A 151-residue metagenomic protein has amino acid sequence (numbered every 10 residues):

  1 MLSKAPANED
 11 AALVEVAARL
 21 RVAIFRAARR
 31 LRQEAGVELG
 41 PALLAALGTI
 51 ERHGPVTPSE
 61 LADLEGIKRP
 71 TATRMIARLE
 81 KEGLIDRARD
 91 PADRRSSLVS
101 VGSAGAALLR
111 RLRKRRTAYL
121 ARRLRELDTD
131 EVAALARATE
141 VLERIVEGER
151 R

Functional and structural regions predicted by a protein language model:
M1-P41: N-terminal leader segment of winged-helix/HTH proteins
N8, E15, A27, L31 (+1 more regions): Amphipathic alpha-helical dimerization/coiled-coil segments that flank or bridge DNA-binding/regulatory modules
A12, V16, T71, A104 (+2 more regions): Conserved acidic
R29-T71, E82, L98: N-terminal helix-turn-helix DNA-binding core of bacterial DNA-binding proteins
G48-R52, A107, R122, R144: Surface-exposed charged/polar residues within alpha-helices that form helix-capping/stabilizing sites and interaction
P58, I76-A77: Short, hydrophobic-biased segments on the C-terminal half of alpha helices that form "recognition helices"
A77-R137: Charged, amphipathic alpha-helical coiled-coil/dimerization segments
